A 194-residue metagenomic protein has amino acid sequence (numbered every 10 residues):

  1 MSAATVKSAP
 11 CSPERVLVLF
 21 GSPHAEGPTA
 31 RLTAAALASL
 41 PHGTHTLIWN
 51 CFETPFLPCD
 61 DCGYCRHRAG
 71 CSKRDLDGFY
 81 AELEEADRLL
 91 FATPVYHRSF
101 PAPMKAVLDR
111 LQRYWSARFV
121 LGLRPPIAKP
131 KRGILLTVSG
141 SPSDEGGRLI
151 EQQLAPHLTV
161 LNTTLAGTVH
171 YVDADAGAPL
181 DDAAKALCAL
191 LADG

Functional and structural regions predicted by a protein language model:
M1-S116, L123, V169, D173-G194: N-terminal beta1-alpha1-beta2 submodule of the flavodoxin-like/Rossmannoid cofactor-binding fold
V120-A166: Short, glycine-/small-residue-rich phosphate/pyrophosphate-handling segment
